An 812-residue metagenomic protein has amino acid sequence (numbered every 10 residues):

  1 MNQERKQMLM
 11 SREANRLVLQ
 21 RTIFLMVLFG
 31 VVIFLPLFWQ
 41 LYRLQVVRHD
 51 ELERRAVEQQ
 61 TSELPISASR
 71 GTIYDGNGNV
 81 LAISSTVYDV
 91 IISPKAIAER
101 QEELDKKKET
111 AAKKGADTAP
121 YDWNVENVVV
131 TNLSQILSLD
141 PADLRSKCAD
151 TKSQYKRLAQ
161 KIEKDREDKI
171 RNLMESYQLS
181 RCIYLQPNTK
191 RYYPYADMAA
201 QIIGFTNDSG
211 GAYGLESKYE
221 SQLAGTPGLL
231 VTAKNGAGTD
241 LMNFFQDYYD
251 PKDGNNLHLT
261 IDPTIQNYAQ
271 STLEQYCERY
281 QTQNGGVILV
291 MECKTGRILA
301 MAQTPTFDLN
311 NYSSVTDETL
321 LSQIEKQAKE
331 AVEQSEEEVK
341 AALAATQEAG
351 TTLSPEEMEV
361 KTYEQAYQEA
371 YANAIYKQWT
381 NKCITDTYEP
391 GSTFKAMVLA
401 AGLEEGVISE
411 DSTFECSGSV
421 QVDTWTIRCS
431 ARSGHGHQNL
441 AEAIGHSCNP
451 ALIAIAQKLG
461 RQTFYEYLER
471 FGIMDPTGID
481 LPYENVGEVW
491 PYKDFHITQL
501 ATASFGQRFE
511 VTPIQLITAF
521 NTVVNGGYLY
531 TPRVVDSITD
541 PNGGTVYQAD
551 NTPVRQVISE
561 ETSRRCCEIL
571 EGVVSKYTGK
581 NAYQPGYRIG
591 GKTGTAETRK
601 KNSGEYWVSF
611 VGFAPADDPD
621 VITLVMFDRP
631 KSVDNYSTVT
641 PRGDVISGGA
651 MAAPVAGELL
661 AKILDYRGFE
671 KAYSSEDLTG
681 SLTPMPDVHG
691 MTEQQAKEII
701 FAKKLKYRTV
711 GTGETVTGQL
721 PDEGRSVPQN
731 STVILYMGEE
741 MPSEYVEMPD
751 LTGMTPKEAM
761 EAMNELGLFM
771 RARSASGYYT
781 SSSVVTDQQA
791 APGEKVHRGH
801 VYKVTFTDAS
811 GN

Functional and structural regions predicted by a protein language model:
M1-K361, Q378, T387, Q462-M474 (+7 more regions): Periplasmic/cell-envelope proteins involved in peptidoglycan metabolism and beta-lactam response
R5, A82, Y88, N235-Y248 (+3 more regions): Beta-lactam-recognizing serine transpeptidase/beta-lactamase-like catalytic domain environment
V87, S153-Y155, K252-N256, N381-T385 (+4 more regions): Short, solvent-exposed beta-strand edge segments and adjacent coil->beta transition regions
S134-S138, E175, N207, A224 (+13 more regions): Sec-exported extracytoplasmic/periplasmic mature domains
D143-T151, K190, T282-T295, E415-S419 (+5 more regions): Acidic/histidine-enriched alpha-helical segments
S180, Q283-G286, S409-D411, P476 (+2 more regions): Short secondary-structure junction motifs
A196, D617-P619, Q729: Short flexible coil/turn linkers enriched for glycine and charged/polar residues that connect secondary-structure
F495, A549, G586, G590 (+1 more regions): Ligand-recognition elements built from short beta-strands and adjacent flexible loops
